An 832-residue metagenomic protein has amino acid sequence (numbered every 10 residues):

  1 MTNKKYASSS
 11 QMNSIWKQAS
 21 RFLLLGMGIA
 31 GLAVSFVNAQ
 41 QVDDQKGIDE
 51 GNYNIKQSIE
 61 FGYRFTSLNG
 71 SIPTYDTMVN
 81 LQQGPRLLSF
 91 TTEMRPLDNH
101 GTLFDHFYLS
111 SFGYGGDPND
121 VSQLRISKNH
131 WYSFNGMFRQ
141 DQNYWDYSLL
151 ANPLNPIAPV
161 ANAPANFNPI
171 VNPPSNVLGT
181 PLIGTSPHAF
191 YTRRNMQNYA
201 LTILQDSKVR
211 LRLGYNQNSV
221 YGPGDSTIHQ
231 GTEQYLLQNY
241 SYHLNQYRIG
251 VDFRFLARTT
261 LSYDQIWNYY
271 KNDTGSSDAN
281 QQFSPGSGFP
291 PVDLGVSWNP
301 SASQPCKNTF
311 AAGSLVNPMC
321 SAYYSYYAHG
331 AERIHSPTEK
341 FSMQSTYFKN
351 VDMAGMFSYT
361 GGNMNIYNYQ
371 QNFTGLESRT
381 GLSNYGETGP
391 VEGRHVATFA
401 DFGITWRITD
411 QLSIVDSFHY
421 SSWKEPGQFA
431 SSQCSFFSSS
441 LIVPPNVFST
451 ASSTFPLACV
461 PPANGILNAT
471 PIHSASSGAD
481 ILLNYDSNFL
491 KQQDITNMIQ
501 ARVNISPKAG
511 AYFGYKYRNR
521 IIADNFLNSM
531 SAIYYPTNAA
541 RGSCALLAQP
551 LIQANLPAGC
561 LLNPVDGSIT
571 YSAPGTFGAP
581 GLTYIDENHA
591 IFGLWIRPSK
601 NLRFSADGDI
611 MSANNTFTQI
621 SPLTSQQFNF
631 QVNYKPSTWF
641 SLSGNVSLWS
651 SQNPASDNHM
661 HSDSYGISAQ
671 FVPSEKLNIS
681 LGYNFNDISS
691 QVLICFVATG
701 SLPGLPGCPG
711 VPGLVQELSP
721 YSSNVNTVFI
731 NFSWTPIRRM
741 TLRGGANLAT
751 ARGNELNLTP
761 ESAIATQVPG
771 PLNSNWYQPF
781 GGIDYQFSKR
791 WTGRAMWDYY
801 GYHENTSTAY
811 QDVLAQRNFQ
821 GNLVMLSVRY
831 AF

Functional and structural regions predicted by a protein language model:
M1-K4, Q40: Basic/polar N-terminal segments that are highly enriched at the extreme N-terminus, encompassing both cleavable
K4-L24: Bacterial N-terminal signal peptides that target proteins for export
L23-V34: Bacterial N-terminal signal peptides
S35-A39: Sec/Tat signal peptide C-region and signal peptidase I cleavage site
Q40-G51, F65-I126, H130-F832: Gram-negative and organellar
